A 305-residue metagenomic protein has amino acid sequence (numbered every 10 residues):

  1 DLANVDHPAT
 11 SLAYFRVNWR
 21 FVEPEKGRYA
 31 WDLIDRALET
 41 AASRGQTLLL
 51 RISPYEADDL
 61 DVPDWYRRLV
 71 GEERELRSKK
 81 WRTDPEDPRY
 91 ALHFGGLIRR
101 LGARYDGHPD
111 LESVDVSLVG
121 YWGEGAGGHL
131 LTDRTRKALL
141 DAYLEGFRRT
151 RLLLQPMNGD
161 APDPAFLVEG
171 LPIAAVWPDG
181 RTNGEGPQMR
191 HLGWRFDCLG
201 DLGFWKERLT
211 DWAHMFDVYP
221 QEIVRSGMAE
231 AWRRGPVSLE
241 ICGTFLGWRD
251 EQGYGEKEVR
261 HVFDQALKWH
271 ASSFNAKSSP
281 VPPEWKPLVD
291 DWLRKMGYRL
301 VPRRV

Functional and structural regions predicted by a protein language model:
D1-R89, T210-P282: N-terminal substrate-binding region of glycoside hydrolase catalytic domains
V5, A103-D106, A266, G297: Structural motif
A37-L48, V70-D115, T135-G146: An active-site-proximal structural segment forming one wall of the substrate-binding cleft that immediately precedes
L48-R51, E112-S117, R151-P156, N275-A276: A structural signal for short, well-ordered beta-strand segments and their strand-loop junctions that often border
L118-A142, G146, L153-M228: Substrate-binding cleft/loops of secretory-pathway carbohydrate-active enzymes
V281-D291: A general sequence property marking short-to-moderate contiguous segments in secreted/outer-membrane adhesion
V289-V305: Surface beta-strand/loop "capping" patches
